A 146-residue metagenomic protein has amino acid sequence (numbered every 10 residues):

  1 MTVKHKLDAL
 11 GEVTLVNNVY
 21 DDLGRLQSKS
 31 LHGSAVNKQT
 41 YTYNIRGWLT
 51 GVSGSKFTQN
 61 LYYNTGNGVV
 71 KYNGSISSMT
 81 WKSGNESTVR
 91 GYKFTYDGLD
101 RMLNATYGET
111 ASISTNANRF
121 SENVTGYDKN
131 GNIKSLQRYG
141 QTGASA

Functional and structural regions predicted by a protein language model:
M1-A146: Acidic/glycine-rich beta-solenoid
